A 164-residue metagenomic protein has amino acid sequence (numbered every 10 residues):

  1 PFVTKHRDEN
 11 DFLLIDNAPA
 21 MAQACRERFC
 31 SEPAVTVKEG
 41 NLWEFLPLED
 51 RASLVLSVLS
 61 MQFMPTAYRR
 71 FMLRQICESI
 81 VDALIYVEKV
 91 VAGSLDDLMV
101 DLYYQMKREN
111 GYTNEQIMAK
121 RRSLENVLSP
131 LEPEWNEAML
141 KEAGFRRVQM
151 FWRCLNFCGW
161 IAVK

Functional and structural regions predicted by a protein language model:
P1-E44: Class I SAM-dependent methyltransferase SAM/SAH-binding core
K5, Q62-M64: A short His-aromatic
E44-R51: Short amphipathic alpha-helix with an adjacent loop that forms part of the alpha/beta core around
L56: A conserved beta-strand element that flanks and buttresses the S-adenosyl-L-methionine
R70-D82: A short glycine-rich, Lys/Arg-flanked "PGG" loop and its adjoining helix->strand segment in the class I
V81-V90: Conserved beta-strand signature within the Rossmann-like core of class I S-adenosyl-L-methionine
K89-A143: C-terminal alpha-helical "lid/dimerization" subdomain adjacent to the S-adenosyl-L-methionine
A143-K164: Core SAM-dependent methyltransferase catalytic element
